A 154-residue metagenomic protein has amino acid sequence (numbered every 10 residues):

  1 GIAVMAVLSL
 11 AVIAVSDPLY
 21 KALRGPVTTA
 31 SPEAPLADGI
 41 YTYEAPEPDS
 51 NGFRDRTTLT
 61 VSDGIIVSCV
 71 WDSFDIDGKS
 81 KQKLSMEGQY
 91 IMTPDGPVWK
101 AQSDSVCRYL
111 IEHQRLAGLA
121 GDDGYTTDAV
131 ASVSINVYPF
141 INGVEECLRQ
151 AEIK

Functional and structural regions predicted by a protein language model:
G1-V15: Hydrophobic membrane-insertion alpha-helices, especially the h-region of bacterial N-terminal signal peptides
V15-I40, E44-K154: Active-site- and interface-proximal helix/loop "cap" or "latch" segments in soluble metabolic and energy-transducing
